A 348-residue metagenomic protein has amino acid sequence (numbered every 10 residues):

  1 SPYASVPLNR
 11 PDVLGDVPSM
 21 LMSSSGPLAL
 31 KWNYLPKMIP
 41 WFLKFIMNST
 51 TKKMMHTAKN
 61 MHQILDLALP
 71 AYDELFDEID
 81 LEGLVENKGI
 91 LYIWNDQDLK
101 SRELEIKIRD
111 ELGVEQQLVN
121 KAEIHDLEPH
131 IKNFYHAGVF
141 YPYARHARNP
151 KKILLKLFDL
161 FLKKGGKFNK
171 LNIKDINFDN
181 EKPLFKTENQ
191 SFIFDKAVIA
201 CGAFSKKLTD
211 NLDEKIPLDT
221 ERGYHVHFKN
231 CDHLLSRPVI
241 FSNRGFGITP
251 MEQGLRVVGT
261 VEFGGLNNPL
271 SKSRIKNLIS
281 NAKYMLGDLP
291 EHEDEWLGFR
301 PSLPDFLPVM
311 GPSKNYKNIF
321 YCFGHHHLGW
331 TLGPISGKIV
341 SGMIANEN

Functional and structural regions predicted by a protein language model:
S1: Glycine-rich FAD pyrophosphate-binding loop
A4-N48, D175-F178, K182, S191-K317: Active-site substrate-recognition segment that forms the wall of the catalytic cavity or substrate channel
M38-K156: Rossmann-like flavin
K59, L118, F178-D179, L307-N348: C-terminal lid/capping helical subdomain adjacent to the catalytic/cofactor pocket in oxidative enzymes
E74-E86, K163-K167, F194, E214 (+2 more regions): Surface-exposed helix-capping loop/turn segments at secondary-structure junctions
V119-H130, K167-L184: A conserved short coil-to-beta-strand element within the FAD-binding core of flavoproteins
A144-D159, A203-F204, R274-N281, S336: Mid-domain beta-loop-alpha active-site segment that forms a flexible, acidic cofactor/metal-binding surface
G165-K167, L255, I319: Short, conserved active-site loop motifs that form the nucleotide-linked donor/cofactor pocket
